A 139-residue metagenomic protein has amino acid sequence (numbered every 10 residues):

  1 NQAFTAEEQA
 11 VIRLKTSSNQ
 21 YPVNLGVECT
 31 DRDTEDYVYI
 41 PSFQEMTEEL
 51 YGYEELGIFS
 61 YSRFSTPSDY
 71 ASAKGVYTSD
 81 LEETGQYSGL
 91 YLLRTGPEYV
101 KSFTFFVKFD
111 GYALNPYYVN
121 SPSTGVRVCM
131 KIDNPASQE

Functional and structural regions predicted by a protein language model:
N1-E139: Collagenous Gly-X-Y triple-helix signature in extracellular proteins
